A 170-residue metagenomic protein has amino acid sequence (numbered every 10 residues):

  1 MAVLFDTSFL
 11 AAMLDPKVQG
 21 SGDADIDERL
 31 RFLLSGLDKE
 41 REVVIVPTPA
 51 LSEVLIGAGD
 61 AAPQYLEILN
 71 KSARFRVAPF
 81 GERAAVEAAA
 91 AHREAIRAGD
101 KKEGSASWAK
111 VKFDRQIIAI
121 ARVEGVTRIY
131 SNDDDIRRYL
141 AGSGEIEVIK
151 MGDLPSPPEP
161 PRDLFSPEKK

Functional and structural regions predicted by a protein language model:
M1-V46, L55-S72, P155-K170: Short, well-structured N-terminal submotif of metal-dependent ribonuclease cores
F9, A50, A84, Q116-I117 (+1 more regions): Alpha-helix capping/helix-boundary segments
E40-V43, A73-R76, V123-R128: Short active-site oxyanion
F75-S107: Acidic catalytic patch
S107-R115: Short basic/aromatic active-site micro-motif
I118-K170: Acidic, PIN/NYN-like endoribonuclease modules and their adjacent C-terminal/linker elements
